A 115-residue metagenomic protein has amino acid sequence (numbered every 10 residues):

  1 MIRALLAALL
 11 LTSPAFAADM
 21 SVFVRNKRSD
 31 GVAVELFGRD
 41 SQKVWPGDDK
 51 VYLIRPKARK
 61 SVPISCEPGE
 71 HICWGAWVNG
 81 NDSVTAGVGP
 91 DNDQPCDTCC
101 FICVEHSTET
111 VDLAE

Functional and structural regions predicted by a protein language model:
A4-S13: Sec-dependent N-terminal signal peptides
A17-E67, G75-E115: Intrinsically disordered, low-complexity segments enriched in small/polar residues
